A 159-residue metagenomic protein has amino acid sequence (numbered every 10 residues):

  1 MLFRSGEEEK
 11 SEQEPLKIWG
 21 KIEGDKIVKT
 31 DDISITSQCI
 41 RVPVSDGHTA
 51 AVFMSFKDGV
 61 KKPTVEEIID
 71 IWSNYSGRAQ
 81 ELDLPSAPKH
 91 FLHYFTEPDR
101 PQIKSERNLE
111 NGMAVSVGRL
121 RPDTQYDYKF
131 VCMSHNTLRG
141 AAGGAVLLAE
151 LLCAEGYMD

Functional and structural regions predicted by a protein language model:
M1-K129: C-terminal substrate-binding/catalytic lobe of Rossmann-fold NAD(P)-dependent oxidoreductases
L109-D159: NAD(P)-dependent Rossmann-like dehydrogenase/reductase catalytic/cofactor-binding core
